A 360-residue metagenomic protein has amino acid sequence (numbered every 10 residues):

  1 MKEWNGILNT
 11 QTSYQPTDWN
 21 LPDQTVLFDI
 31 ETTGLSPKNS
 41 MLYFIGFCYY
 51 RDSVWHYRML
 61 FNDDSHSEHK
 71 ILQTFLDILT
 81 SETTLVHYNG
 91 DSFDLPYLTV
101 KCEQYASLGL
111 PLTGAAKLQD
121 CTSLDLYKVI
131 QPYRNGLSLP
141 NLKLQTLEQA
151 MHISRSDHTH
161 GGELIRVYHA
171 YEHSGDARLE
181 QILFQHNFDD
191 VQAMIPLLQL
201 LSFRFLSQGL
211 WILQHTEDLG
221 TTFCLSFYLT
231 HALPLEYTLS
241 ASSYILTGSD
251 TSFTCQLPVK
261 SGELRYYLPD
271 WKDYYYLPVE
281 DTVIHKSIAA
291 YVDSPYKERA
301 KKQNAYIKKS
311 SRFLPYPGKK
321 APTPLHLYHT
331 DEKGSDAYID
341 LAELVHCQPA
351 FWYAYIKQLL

Functional and structural regions predicted by a protein language model:
M1-F28, T33-S40, Y50-D52, R58-M59 (+1 more regions): DEDD superfamily 3′-5′ metal-dependent exonuclease/proofreading module
I45-F47: Short beta-strand scaffold segments in enzyme catalytic cores
